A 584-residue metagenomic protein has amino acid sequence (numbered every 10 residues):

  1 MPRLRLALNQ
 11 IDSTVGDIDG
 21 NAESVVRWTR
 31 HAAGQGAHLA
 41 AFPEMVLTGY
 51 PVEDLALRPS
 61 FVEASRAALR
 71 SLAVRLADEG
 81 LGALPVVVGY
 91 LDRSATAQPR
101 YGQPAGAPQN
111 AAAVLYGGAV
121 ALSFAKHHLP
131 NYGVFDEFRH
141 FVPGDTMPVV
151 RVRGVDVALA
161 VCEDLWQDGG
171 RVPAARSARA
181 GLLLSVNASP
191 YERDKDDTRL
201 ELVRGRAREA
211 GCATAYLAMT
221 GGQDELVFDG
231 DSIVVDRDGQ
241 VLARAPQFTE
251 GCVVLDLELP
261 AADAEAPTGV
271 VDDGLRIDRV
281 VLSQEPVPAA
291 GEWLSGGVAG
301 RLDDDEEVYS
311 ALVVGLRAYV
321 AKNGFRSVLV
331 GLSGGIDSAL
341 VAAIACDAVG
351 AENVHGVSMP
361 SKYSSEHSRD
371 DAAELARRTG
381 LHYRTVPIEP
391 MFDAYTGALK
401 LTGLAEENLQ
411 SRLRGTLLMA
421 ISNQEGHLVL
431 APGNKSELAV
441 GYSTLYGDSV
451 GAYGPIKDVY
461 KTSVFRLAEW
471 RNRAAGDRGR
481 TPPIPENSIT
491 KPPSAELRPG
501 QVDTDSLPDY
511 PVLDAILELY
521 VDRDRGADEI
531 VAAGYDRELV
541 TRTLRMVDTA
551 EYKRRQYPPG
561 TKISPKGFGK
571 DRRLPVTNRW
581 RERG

Functional and structural regions predicted by a protein language model:
M1-G331, D347-A348, Y383: Enzyme catalytic cores with a strong preference for nitrogen-chemistry domains
R151-R153, G211, R237, D263-S333 (+1 more regions): ATP/NTP-dependent adenylation/nucleotidyl-transfer catalytic domains that generate, transfer, or process NMP-activated
